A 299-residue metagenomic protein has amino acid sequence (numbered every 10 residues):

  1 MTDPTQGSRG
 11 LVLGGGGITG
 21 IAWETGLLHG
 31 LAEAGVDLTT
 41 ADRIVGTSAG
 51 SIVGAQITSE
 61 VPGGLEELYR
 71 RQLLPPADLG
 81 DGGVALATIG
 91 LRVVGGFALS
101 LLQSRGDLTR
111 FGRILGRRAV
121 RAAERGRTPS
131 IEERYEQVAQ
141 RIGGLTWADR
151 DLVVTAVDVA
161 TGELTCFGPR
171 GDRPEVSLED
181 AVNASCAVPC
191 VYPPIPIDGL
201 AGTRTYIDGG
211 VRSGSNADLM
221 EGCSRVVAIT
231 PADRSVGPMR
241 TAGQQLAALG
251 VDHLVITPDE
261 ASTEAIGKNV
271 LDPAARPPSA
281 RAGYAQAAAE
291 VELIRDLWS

Functional and structural regions predicted by a protein language model:
M1-T47, I52-S299: Patatin-like phospholipase
